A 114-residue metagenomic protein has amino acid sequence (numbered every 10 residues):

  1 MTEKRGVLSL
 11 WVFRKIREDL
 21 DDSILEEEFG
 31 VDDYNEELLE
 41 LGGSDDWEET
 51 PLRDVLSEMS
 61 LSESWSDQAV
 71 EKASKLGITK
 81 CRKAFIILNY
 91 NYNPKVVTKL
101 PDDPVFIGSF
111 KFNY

Functional and structural regions predicted by a protein language model:
M1-I24: Short, extreme N-terminal segment that most often corresponds to the first beta-strand
F29-Y114: Low-complexity intrinsically disordered segments
